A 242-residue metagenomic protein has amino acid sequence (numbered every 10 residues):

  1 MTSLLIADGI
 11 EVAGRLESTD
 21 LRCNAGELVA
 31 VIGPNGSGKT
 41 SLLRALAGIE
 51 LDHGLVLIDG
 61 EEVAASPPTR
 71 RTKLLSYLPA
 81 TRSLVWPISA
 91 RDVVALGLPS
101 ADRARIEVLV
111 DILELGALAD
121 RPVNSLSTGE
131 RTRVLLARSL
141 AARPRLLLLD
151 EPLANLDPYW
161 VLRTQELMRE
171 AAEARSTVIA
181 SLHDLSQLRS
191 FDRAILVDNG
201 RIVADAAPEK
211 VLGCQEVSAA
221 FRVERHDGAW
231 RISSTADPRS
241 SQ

Functional and structural regions predicted by a protein language model:
A47: Helix-to-loop junction immediately C-terminal to a conserved catalytic motif
E62-S76, T81, P87: ABC ATPase NBD coupling module
R103-L118: Conserved ABC ATPase "signature" region
P122-L126, E130: Conserved ABC ATPase signature
L147-E151: Catalytic Walker B motif of ABC-type/P-loop ATPase nucleotide-binding domains
A194-A207: H-loop (His-switch) and adjacent beta-strand-loop-beta switch element of ABC-type ATPase nucleotide-binding domains
S218-Q242: ABC ATPase nucleotide-binding domains
